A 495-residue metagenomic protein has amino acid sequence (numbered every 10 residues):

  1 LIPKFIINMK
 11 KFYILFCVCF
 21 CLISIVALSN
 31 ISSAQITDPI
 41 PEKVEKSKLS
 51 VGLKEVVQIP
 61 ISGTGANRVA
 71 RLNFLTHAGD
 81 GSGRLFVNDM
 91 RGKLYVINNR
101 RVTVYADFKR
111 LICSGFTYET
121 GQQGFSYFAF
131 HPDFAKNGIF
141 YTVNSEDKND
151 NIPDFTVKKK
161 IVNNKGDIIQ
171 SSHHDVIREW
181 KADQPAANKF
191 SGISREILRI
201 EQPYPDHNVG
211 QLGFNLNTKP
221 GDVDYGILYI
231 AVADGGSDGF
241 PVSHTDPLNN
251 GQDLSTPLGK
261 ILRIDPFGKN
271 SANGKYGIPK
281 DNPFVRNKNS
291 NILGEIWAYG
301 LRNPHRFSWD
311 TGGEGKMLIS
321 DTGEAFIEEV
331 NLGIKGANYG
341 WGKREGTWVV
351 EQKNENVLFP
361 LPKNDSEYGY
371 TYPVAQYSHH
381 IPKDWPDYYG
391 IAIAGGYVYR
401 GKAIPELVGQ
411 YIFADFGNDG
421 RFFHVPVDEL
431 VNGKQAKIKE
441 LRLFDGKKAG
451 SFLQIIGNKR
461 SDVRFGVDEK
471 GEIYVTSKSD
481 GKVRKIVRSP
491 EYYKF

Functional and structural regions predicted by a protein language model:
A34-S47, D80, N88, G115 (+8 more regions): Beta-propeller domain segments
P41-A70, F190-S194, G450-S451: A short helix->beta-strand "capping" segment at the edge of beta-propeller domains
V57-G92, I391-Y397: Beta-strand-rich domains and repeat architectures in extracellular enzymes and scaffolds, especially beta-propellers
R84-K109, A187: Beta-propeller domains
R101-F130: Blade-loop segments of beta-propeller domains
P153-L216: Asp-box/WD-like beta-propeller blade repeats and closely related beta-sheet repeat scaffolds
R464-F495: Blade-level signature of beta-propeller repeat domains, shared across WD40, Kelch, NHL, RCC1 and BNR/Asp-box propellers
